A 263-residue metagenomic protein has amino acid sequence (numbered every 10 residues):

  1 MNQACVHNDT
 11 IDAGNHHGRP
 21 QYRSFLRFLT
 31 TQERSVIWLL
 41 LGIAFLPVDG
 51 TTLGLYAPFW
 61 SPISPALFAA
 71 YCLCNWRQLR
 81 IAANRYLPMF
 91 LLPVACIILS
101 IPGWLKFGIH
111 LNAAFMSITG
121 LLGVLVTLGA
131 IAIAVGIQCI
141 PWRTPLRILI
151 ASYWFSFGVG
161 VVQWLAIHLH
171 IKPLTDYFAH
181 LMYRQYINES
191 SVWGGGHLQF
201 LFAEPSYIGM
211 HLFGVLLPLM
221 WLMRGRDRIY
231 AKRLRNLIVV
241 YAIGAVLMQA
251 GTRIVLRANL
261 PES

Functional and structural regions predicted by a protein language model:
H17-L39: N-terminal membrane topogenic signal
R27-Q32, L73-F90, L222-N236: Membrane-interface helix-loop-helix junctions at transmembrane boundaries of multi-pass membrane enzymes, predominantly
Q32-S35, P88-P93, I131-D176: Interfacial loop-to-transmembrane-helix boundary motif in multi-pass membrane proteins
S35-G50, P65-A130: N-terminal hydrophobic segments of proteins, predominantly signal-anchor/transmembrane helices of inner/organellar
I43-T51, R184-L201: Juxtamembrane membrane-water interface segments that cap and precede transmembrane helices
V48, A69-I81, A130-W142, L219-D227 (+1 more regions): Structural signal for the C-terminal ends of transmembrane alpha-helices and the immediately following loop
Y56-N75, I118-G129, I208-L216, I254-E262: Membrane-embedded alpha-helical segments of multi-pass membrane proteins, especially the transmembrane helices
L146-P173, V192-G194, F200-Q249, R253-E262: Alpha-helical transmembrane segments of multi-pass inner-membrane proteins
